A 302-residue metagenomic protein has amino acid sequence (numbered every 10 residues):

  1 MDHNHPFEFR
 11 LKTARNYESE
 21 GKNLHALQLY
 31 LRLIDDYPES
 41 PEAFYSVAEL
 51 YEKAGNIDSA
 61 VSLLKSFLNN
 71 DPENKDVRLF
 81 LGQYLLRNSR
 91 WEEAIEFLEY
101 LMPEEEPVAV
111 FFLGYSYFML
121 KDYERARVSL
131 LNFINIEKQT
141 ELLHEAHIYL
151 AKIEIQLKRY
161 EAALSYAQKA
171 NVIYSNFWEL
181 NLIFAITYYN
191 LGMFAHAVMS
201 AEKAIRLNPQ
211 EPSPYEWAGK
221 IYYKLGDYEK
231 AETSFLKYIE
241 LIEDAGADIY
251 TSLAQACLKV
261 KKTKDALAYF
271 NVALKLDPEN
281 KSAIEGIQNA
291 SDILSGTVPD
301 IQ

Functional and structural regions predicted by a protein language model:
P6-D36, S46-K53, R87, Y115 (+4 more regions): Alpha-helical segment of the N-proximal tetratricopeptide repeat
F7, P41-E42, K75-D76, E106-V110 (+5 more regions): Helix-start (N-cap) detector for alpha-helical repeat units in TPR-like alpha-solenoids, especially tetratricopeptide
K12, S46, F80, F112-Y115 (+5 more regions): Canonical tetratricopeptide repeat
S19-E20, K53-A54, R87-N88, M119 (+5 more regions): Register position in tetratricopeptide repeats
R32-L33, S66-F67, Y100-L101, N132-I136 (+4 more regions): Canonical positions in the second alpha-helix
D36, N70-D71, L101-E104, I136-Q139 (+4 more regions): Structural marker of alpha-solenoid helical repeat scaffolds
